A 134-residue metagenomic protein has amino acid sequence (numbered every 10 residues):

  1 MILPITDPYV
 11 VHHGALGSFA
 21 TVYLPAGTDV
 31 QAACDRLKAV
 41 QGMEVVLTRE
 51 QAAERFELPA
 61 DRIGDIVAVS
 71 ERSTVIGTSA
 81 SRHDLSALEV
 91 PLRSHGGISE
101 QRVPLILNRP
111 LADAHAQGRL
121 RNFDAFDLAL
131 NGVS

Functional and structural regions predicted by a protein language model:
M1-S134: Feature captures the catalytic ectodomains and active-site-proximal regions of enzymes that hydrolyze or transfer
